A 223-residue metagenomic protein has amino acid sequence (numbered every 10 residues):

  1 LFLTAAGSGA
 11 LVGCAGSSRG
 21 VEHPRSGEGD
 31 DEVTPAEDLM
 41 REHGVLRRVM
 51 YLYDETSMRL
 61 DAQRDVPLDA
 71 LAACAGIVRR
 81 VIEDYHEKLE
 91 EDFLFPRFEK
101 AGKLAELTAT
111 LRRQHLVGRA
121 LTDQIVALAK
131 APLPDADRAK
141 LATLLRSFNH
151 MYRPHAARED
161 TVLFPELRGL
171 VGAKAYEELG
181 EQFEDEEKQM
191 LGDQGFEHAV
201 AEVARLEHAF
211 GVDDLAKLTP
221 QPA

Functional and structural regions predicted by a protein language model:
L1-A223: Small-residue-biased structural context
